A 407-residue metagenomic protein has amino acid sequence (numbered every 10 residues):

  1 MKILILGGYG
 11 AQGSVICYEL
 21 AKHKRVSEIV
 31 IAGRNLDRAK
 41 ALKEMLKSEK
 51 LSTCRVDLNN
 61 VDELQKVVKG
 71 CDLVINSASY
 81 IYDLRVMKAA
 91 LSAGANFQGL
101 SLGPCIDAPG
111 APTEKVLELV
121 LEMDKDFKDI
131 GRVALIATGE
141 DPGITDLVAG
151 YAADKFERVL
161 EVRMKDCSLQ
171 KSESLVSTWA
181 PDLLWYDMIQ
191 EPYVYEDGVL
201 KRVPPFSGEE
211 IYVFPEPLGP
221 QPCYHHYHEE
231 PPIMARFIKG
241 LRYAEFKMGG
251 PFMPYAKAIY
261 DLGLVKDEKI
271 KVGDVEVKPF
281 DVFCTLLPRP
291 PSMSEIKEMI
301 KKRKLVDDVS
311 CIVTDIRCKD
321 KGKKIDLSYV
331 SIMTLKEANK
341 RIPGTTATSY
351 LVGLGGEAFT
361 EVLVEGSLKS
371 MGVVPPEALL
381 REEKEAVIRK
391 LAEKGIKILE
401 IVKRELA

Functional and structural regions predicted by a protein language model:
I3-E19: N-terminal Rossmann NAD(P)H-binding glycine-rich loop of SDR-like oxidoreductase domains
G10, N35-D37: Helix N-cap at the beta1-alpha1 junction of Rossmann-like dinucleotide-binding domains, i.e., the first residues
E28-V30: Short beta-strand element of Class I
L42-L51: Short, conserved SAM-binding/catalytic segment of Class I S-adenosyl-L-methionine-dependent methyltransferases
R55-L73, Y82: Conserved Rossmann-fold cofactor-binding substructure of NAD(P)-dependent oxidoreductases
V68, D72-S77, F97-G99: N-terminal Rossmann-like NAD(P) cofactor-binding module of classical short-chain dehydrogenase/reductase
S101-R132: Rossmann-fold NAD(P)-binding glycine/threonine-rich loop
D154-A407: C-terminal catalytic/substrate-binding lobe primarily of soluble NAD(P)-dependent oxidoreductases
